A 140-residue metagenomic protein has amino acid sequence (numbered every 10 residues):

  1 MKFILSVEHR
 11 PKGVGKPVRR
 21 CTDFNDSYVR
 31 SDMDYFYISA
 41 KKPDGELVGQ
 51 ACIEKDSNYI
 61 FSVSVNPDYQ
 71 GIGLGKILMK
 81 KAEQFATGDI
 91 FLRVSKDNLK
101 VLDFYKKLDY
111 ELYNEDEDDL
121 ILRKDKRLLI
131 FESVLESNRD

Functional and structural regions predicted by a protein language model:
F3-D68, M79-K81, D116, S137-N138: Acetyl-CoA-dependent GNAT
N66-D68, I72, K96-D97: Active-site acidic-Proline motif in GNAT/NAT acetyltransferases
P67, Y110, L122-R123: Conserved SAM-binding loop
G71-Q84, D103, K107: Conserved acetyl-CoA-binding loop-helix of GNAT-fold acetyltransferases
G75, M79, N98-V101, D118-R123: Short glycine/proline-centered loop/turn elements that form peptide/ligand docking sites
F85-D97: Conserved GNAT acetyl-CoA-binding A-motif
K106-D116: Conserved acetyl-CoA-binding loop of GNAT-fold acetyltransferases
D118-D140: Terminal substrate-recognition subdomain of acyl/acetyltransferases
